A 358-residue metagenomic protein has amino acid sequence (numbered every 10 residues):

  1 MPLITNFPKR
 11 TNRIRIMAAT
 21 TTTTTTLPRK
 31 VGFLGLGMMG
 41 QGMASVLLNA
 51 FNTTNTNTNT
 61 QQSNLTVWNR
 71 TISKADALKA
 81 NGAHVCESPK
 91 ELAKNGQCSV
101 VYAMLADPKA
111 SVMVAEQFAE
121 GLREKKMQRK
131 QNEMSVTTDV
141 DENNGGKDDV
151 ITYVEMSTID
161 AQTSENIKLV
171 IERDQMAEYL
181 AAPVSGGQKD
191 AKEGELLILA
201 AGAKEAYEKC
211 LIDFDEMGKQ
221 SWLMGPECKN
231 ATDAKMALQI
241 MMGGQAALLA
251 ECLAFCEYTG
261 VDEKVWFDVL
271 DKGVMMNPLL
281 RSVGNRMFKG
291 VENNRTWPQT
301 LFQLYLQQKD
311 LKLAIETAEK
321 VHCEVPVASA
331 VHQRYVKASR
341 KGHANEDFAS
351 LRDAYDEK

Functional and structural regions predicted by a protein language model:
M1-P8: N-terminal chloroplast transit peptides
R10, I14-M104, Q188, Q220-L223: NAD(P)+-binding Rossmann beta1-loop-alpha1 motif at the extreme N-terminus of oxidoreductases
V31, S157-I240: Rossmann-fold dinucleotide-binding core
M43-L47, K74, I167, D213 (+1 more regions): Hydrophobic residues within alpha-helices that form the first helical element adjacent to the glycine-rich loop
L65, V85, E178-L180, E263 (+1 more regions): Hydrophobic beta-strand scaffold residues
P89-V101, D107-L196: Rossmann-like NAD(P)(H) cofactor-binding subdomain of soluble oxidoreductases
N230-K358: Helical "substrate-binding/catalytic lid" subdomain of Rossmann-like NAD(P)-dependent dehydrogenases/reductases
